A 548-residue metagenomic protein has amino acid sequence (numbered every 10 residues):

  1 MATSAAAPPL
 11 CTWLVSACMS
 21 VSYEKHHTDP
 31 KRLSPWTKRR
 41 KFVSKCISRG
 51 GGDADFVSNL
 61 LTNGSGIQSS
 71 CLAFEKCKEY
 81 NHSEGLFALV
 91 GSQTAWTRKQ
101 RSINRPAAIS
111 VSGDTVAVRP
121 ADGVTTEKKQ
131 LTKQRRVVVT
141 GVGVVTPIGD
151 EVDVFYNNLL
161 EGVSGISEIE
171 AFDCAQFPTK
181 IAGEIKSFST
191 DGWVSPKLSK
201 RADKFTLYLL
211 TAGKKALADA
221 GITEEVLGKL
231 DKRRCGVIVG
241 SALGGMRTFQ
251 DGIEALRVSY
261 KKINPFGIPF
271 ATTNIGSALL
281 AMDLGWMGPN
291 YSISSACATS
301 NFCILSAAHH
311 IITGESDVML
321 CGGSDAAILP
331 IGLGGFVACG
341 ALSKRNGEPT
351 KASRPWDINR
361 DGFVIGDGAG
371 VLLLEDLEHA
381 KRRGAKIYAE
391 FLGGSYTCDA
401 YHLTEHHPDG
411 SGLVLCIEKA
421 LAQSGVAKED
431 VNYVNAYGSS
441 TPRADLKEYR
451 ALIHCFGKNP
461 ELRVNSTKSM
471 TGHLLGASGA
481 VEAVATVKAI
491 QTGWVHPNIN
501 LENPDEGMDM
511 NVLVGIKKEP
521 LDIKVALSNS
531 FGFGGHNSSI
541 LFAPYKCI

Functional and structural regions predicted by a protein language model:
L10-W13, R32, K38-K45, R49-R105 (+4 more regions): Conserved beta-ketoacyl condensing-enzyme motif
A121-V139, E225-D231, V426-D430, N459 (+1 more regions): Flexible, low-complexity linker/loop segments at domain and module junctions
Q134, P147, P196-K214, K262-T272 (+5 more regions): Active-site pocket-shaping loop/turn-to-helix segments
V137-T140, S167, G347-V426, Y433 (+2 more regions): Condensing-enzyme catalytic core mediating Claisen C-C bond formation in acyl metabolism
V139-G141, L159, G213, V237 (+11 more regions): Conserved small-residue
D150-V163: Short Gly/aromatic-enriched secondary-structure transition segments
L209-T223, T273-G276, A281-L284, N290-D325 (+3 more regions): Active-site-proximal alpha-helical scaffold in enzymes
V258-N264, L305, H309, A326-R382 (+3 more regions): Glycine-/small-residue-rich "gating" segment that lines the acyl/pantetheine channel and substrate pocket
